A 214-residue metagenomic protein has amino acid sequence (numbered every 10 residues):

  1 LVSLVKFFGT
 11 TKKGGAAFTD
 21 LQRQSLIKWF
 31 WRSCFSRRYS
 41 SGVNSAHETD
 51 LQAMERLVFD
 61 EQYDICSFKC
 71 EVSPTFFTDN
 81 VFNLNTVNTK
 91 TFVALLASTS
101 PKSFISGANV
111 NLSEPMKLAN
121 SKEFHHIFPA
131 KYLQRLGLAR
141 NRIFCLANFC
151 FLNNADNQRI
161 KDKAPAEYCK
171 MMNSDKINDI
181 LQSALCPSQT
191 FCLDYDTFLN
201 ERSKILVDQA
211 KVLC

Functional and structural regions predicted by a protein language model:
L1-W31: Long, internal scaffold/assembly segments composed of regular secondary structure
G15-A17, R38-S41, L133-L136, I160-E167 (+2 more regions): Short conserved micro-motifs at the rims of enzyme active sites and ligand-binding pockets
F18, Q22, M116, N120 (+1 more regions): Secondary-structure capping and boundary motifs in well-ordered enzyme cores
R23-S40, K122, H126, N173-A184: Short, mixed-charge aromatic SLiMs
C34-F124, Y132: Intrinsically disordered, low-complexity N-proximal targeting/linker segments that flank membranes
K122, Q134-I160: Short beta-strand-alpha-helix junction that forms the catalytic/metal-binding core of metal-dependent nuclease domains
R142-I143, I160-C186: Polybasic, low-complexity binding patches
N178-C214: C-terminal, well-folded lobe of enzymatic/effector domains
